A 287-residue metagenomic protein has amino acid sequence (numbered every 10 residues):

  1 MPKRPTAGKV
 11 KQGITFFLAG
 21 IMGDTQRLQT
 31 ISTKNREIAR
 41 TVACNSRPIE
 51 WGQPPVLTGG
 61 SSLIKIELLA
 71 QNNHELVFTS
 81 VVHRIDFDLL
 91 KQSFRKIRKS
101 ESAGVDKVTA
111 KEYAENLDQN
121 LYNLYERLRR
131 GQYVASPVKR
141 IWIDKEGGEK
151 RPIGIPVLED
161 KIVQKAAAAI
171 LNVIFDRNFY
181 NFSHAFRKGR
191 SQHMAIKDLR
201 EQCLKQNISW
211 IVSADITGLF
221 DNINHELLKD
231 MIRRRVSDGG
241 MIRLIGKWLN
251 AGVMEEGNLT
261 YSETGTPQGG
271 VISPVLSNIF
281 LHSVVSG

Functional and structural regions predicted by a protein language model:
M1-K107, K111-D118: Non-catalytic, polymerase-adjacent accessory regions of viral genome-replication enzymes
V82, E112, I155, E159 (+3 more regions): Conserved aromatic-histidine-acidic binding/catalytic patches
S93-I97, A166, L244-L249: Short alpha-helical scaffolding segments that buttress acidic/His motifs in well-ordered protein cores
E112-A135: Amphipathic alpha-helical blocks
R127-W142, E146-G147, N178-R190, M194-G287: Conserved polymerase palm-domain catalytic core
K145-P156, D160-K165: Glycine-rich active-site/cofactor-binding loop and its immediate structural neighborhood
L158-A168, W210, K229: Duplex nucleic acid-engaging cores and interfaces of nucleic-acid transaction enzymes
Q164-K165, A169-H184: Electropositive, glycine- and tryptophan-enriched low-complexity nucleic-acid-binding patches
